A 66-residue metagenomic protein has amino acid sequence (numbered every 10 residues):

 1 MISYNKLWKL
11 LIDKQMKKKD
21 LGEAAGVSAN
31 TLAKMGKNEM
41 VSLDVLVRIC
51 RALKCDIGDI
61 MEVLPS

Functional and structural regions predicted by a protein language model:
M1-K19: A short, Lys/Arg-rich alpha-helix, primarily the initiator
L11, G22, G36, C50: The alpha-helix within a helix-turn-helix
K19, N30, G58: Key DNA-contact positions within bacterial/archaeal DNA-binding proteins
V27-V41: Recognition helix of helix-turn-helix/homeodomain-like DNA-binding domains that insert into the DNA major groove
N38-R51: Short, basic-rich loop-to-helix N-cap that marks the start of a DNA-contacting helix
K54-S66: Short C-terminal boundary/hinge segments that cap the last helix of small helical domains
